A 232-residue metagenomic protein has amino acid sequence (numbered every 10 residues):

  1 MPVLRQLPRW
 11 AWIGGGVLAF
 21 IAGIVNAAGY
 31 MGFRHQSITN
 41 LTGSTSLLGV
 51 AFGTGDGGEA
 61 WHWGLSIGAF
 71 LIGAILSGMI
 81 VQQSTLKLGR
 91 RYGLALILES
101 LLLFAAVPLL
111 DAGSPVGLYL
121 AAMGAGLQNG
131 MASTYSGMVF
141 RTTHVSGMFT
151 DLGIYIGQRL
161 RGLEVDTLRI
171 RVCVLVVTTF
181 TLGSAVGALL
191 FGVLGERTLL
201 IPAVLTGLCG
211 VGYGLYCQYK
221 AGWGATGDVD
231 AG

Functional and structural regions predicted by a protein language model:
M1-A11, W223-G224: Short, Lys/Arg-rich, polar N-terminal cytosolic tail immediately upstream of the first transmembrane signal-anchor
P8-A60, G126-L168: Small-residue-rich hydrophobic segments that form or flank transmembrane alpha-helices in multi-pass membrane proteins
L48, I67, L71-I75, F104 (+2 more regions): Hydrophobic/small/kink-forming positions within alpha-helical transmembrane segments of polytopic membrane proteins
I75-L88, F191: Helix-to-loop junctions at the C-terminal end of transmembrane segments in multipass secondary transporters
G89-L98, G117-L120, R141-V145: Cytoplasmic-side transmembrane-helix entry/capping segments in multi-pass membrane proteins
L94-L101, R197-G214: Symmetry-related core transmembrane helices of the 12-TM Major Facilitator Superfamily/SLC fold
S100-S114, Y213-G214: C-terminal ends and interior cores of transmembrane alpha-helices in multi-pass membrane transporters/permeases
L110, L205-G224: Multi-pass alpha-helical transporter architecture, strongest for 12-TM Major Facilitator/SLC carriers used
